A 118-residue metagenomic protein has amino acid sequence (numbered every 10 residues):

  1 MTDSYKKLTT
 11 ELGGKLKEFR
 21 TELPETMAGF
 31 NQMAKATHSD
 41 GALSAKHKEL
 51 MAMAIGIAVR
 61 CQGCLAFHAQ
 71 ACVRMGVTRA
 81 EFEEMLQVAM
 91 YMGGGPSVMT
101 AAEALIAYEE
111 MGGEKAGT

Functional and structural regions predicted by a protein language model:
M1-H47, T100-T118: Acidic, glycine/proline-rich low-complexity segments that act as flexible tails and inter-domain linkers
A34-K35, A52, A69-V73, L86-Q87: Amphipathic alpha-helical segments within well-ordered protein domains
A42-V59, A80-A89: Immediate flanking context of iron-sulfur cluster ligation sites
I57, A71-R74, Y91: Short basic/hydrophobic patches in alpha-helices and adjacent helix-turn junctions that form amphipathic surface motifs
C61-C64: Short cysteine clusters
F67-F82, L105-Y108: Iron-sulfur (Fe-S) cluster-binding segments and ferredoxin-like electron-carrier domains, especially [2Fe-2S]
G76-Q87, G113-T118: Charge-rich, acidic-biased intrinsically disordered regions
E83-E109: C-terminal structural segments of small proteins and small subunits
